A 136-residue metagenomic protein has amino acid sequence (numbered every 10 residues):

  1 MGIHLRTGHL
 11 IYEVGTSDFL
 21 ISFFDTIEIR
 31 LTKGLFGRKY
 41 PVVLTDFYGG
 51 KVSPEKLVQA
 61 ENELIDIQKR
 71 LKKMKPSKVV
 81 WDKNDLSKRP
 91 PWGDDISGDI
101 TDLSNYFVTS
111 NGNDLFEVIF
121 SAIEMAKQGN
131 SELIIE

Functional and structural regions predicted by a protein language model:
M1-S121, M125-E136: Acidic (Asp/Glu-rich) sequence patches and key acidic residues that form negatively charged surfaces used
